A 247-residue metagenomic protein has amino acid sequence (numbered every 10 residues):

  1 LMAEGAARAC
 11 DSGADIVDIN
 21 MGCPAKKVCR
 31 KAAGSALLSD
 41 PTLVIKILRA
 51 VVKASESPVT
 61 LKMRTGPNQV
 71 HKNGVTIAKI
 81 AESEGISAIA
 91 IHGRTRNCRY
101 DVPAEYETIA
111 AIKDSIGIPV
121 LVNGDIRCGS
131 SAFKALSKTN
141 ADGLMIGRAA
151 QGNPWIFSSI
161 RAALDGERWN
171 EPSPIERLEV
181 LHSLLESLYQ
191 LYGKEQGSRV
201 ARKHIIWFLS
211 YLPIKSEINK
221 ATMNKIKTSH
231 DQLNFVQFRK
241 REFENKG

Functional and structural regions predicted by a protein language model:
L1, P58, M63-T76: Active-site glycine- and acidic-residue-rich loops that bind and position anionic ligands or nucleotide-like cofactors
L1-A14, A36-L43: Glycine-rich anion/phosphate-binding loops
G13-P24: Short, flexible active-site-proximal loops enriched in glycine and acidic residues
D18-N20, T60, A90, M145: Conserved beta-strand positions in the central sheet of alpha/beta enzyme cores
G22-P24, R64-N68, R94-R96, D125-R127 (+1 more regions): Active-site beta-loop-alpha junctions enriched in small/polar residues
K26-L43, R94-Y106, E167-R168: Glycine-rich tight-turn/loop motif centered on a GG-T
S35-L37, V44-A54, L61-M63, Q69: Conserved beta-alpha-beta core of the PfkB/ribokinase-like small-molecule kinase fold
K46, A54, V70-A88, Y100 (+3 more regions): Alpha/beta catalytic cores of nucleotide-metabolism and tRNA/nucleoside-modifying enzymes
